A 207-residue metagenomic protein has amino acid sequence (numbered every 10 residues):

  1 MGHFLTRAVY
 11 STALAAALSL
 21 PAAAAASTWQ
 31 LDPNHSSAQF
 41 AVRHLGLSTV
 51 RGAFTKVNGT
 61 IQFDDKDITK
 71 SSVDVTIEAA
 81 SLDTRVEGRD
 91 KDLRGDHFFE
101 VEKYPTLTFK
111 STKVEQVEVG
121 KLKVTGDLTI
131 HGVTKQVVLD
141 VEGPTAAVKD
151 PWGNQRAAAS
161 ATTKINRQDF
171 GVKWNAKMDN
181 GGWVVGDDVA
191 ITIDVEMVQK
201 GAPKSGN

Functional and structural regions predicted by a protein language model:
M1-T6: N-terminal secretory signal peptides that target proteins for export/translocation
V9-P21: Bacterial N-terminal signal peptides
A23-N207: Low-complexity, acidic/polar, glycine-enriched regions of mature
